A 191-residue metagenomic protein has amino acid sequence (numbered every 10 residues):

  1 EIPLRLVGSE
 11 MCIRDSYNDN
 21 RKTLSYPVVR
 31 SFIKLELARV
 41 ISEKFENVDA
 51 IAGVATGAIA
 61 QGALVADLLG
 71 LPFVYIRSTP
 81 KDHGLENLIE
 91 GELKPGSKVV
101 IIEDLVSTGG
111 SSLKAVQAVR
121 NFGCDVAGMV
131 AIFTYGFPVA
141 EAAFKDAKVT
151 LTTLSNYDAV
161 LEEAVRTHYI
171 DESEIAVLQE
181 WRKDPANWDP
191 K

Functional and structural regions predicted by a protein language model:
E1-G8, C12-I13: Single conserved hydrophobic/aromatic residue that forms the stacking wall/gate of nucleotide- or nucleobase-binding
S16-S31, S107: Glycine-rich phosphate-binding "P-loop"
V29-V48: A short, well-structured juxtamembrane/interface segment
E46-A55, V130: Short glycine-rich phosphate-binding loop at a beta-alpha junction
D49, S97, A127: Conserved acidic residues
G62-V100, T108-K114: Short, glycine/charge-rich flexible loops or terminal/linker lids adjacent to PRPP-binding catalytic cores
Q117-K191: PRPP-dependent phosphoribosyltransferase catalytic core
